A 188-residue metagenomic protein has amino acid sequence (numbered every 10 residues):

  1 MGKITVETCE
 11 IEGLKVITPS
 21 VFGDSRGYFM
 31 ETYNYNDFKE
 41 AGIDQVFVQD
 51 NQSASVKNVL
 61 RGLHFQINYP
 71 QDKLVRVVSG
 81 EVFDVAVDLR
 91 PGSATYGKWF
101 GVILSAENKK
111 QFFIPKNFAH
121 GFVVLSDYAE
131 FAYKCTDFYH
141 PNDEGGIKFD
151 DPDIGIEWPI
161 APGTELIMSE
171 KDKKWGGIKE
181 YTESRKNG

Functional and structural regions predicted by a protein language model:
M1-E107, S126-Y128, C135-G188: Non-catalytic, conserved peripheral segments adjacent to functional cores
F112, H120-L125, Y133: Short beta-strand His + acidic residue motifs that chelate non-heme Fe in jelly-roll/DSBH and cupin folds
